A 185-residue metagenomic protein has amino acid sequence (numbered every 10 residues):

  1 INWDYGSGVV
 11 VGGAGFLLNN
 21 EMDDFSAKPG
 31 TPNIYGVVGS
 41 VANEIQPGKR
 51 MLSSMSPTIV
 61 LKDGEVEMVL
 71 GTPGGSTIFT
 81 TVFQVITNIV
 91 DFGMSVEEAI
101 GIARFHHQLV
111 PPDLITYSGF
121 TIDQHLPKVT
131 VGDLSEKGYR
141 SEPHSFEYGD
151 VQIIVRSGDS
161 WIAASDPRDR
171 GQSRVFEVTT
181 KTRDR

Functional and structural regions predicted by a protein language model:
I1-H144: Proteins synthesized as precursors that undergo proteolytic processing into mature forms
K128, G132-R185: In a subset of proteins, long, contiguous C-terminal domains/tails are tracked
